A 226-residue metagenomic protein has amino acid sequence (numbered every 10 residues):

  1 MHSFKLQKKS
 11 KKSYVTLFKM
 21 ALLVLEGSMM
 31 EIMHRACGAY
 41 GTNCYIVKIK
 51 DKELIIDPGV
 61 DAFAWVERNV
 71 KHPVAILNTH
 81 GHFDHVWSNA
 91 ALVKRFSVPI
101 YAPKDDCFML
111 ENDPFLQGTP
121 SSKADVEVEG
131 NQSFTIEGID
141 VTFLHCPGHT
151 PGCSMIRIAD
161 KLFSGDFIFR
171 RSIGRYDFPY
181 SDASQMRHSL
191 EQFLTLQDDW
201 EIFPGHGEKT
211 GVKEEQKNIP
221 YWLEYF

Functional and structural regions predicted by a protein language model:
K8-S13, M20: Polybasic, lysine-rich low-complexity intrinsically disordered segments
L25-K71, S154-G165: Conserved beta-strand hairpin/beta-sheet module of binuclear metal-dependent hydrolase folds, prominently
R35-C37, K123-D125, H145-P147: Short Gly/Pro-enriched turn/cap motifs at secondary-structure boundaries
V47, T79, C146: Conserved S/T- and glycine-rich ATP-binding loop of Class I adenylate-forming
E53, D61, F115, D140 (+1 more regions): Metallo-beta-lactamase
D61-I136, N218-E224: Active-site HxH/HxHxD metal-binding segment of metal-dependent hydrolases
